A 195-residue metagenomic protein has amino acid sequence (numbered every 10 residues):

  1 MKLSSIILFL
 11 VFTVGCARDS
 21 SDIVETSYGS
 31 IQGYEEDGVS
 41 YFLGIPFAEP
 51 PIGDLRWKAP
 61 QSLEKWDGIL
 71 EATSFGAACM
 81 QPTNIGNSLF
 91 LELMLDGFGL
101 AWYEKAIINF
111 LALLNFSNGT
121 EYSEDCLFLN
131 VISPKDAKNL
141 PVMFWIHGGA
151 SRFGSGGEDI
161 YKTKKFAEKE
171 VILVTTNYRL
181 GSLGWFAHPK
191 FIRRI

Functional and structural regions predicted by a protein language model:
M1-F9: Sec-dependent signal peptide recognition, specifically the positively charged N-region followed immediately by
G15-I195: Non-catalytic accessory segments of hydrolases
